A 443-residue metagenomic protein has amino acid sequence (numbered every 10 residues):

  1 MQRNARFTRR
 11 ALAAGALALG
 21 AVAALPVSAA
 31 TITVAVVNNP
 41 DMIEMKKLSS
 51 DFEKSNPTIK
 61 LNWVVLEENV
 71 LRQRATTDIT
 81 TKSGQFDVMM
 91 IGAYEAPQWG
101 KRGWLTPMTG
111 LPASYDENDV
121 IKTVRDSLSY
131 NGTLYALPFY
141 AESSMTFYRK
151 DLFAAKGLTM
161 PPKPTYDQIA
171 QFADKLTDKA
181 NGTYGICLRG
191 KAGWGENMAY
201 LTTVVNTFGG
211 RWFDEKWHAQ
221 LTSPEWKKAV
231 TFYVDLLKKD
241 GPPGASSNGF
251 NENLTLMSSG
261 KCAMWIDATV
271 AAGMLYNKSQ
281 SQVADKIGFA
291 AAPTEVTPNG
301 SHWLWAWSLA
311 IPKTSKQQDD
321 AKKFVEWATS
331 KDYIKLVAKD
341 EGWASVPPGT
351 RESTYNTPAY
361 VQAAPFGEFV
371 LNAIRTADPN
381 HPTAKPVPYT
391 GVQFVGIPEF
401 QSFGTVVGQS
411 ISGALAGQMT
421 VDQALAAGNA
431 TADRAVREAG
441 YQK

Functional and structural regions predicted by a protein language model:
A30-N39, I59-V64, D87-V88, Y135 (+2 more regions): Short, well-ordered beta-strand elements
I32, S50-K122, S127-S129, D151 (+4 more regions): Extracytoplasmic "Venus flytrap"/periplasmic binding protein-like
P40-K60, V407, L425: Short, polar/charged alpha-helical segment
G92-S143, Q168-A170, G185, N197-Y200 (+2 more regions): Hinge/lid segment of periplasmic solute-binding proteins
P97, V270-V283, E295-T405, K443: C-terminal lobe and pocket-closing loops of periplasmic/extracytoplasmic Venus-flytrap solute-binding proteins
N131, Y135-F139, S144, Q168-H218 (+2 more regions): Extracytoplasmic/periplasmic solute-binding protein
A154, P379-K443: Conserved C-terminal helix/tail region of periplasmic/extracytoplasmic solute-binding proteins
F172-K175, E215-S247, G288, A292-P293: Glycine-centered hinge/linker elements that transmit conformational signals in sensory and ligand-binding systems
